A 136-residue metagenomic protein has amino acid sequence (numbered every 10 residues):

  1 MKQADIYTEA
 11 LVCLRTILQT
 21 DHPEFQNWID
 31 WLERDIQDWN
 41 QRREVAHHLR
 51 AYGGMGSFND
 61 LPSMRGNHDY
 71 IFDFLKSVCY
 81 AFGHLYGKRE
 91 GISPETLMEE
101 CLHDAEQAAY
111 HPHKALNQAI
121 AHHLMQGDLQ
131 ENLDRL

Functional and structural regions predicted by a protein language model:
M1-D35, E99-L136: Short terminal alpha-helical segments
Q3, D21-W28, Q41, H47 (+3 more regions): Residue-level recognition of alpha-helical structural elements
Q41-S77: Short, charged early-sequence alpha-helical segments and their helix-coil boundaries
A51-G54, M64, L85, R89 (+1 more regions): Intrinsically disordered, low-complexity segments enriched in small/polar residues
F58, R65-D69, H84-K88, E95 (+2 more regions): Short, cationic, amphipathic peptide segments
K76-A108: C-terminal tail/extension regions appended to the core domain(s) of diverse proteins
